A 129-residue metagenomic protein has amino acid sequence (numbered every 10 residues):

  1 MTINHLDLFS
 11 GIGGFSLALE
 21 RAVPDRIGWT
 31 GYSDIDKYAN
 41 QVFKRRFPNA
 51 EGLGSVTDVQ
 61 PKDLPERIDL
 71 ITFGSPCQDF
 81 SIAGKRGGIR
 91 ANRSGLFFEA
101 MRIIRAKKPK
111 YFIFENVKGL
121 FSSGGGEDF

Functional and structural regions predicted by a protein language model:
M1-F129: Conserved active-site and SAM-binding loop architecture of S-adenosyl-L-methionine-dependent nucleic-acid
